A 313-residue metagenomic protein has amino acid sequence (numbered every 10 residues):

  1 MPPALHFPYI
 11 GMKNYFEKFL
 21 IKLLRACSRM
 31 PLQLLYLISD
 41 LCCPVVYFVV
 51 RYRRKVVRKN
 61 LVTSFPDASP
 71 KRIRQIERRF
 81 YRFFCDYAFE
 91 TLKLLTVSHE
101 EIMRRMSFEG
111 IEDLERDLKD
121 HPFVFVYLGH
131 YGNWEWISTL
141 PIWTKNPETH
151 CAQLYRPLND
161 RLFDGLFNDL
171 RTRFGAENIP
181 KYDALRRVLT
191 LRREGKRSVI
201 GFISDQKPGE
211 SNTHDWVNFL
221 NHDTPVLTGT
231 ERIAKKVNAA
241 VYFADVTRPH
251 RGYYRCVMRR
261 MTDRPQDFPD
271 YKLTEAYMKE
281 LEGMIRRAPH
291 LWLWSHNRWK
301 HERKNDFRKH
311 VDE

Functional and structural regions predicted by a protein language model:
F7-W134, D164-D169, G175: Membrane-anchoring hydrophobic helices of lipid-metabolizing enzymes
P8, R78, R173, Y182-E313: Non-catalytic C-terminal accessory region of glycerolipid acyltransferases and related lyso-lipid remodeling enzymes
Y52, R161-L162, P225, A276: Residue-level recognition of alpha-helix initiation/capping sites
I111-E115, S138-I142, D164-N168, L189 (+2 more regions): Short amphipathic alpha-helical segments and helix-helix/interface helices
D120-Y182, G209-N218: Catalytic core of membrane glycerolipid acyltransferases/transacylases, capturing the structured, soluble-facing
